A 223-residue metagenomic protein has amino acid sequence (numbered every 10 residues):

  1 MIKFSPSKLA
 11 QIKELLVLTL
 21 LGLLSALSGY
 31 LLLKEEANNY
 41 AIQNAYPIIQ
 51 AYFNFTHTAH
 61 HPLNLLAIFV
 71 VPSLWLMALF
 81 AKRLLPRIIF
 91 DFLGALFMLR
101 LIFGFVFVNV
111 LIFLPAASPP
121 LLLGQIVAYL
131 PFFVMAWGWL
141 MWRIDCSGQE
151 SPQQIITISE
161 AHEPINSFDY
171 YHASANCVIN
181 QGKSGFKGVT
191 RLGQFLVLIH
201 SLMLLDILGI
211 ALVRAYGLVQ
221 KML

Functional and structural regions predicted by a protein language model:
F4-L21, K82-L93, L122-L123, V127: Alpha-helical transmembrane segments and their helix-start/interface "positive-inside/aromatic belt" motifs in integral
L21-Y40, G209-L212: Alpha-helical transmembrane segments of multi-pass membrane proteins
K34, L99-V106, F133-W137, M141 (+1 more regions): Alpha-helical transmembrane segments of polytopic integral membrane proteins, especially the permease/helical cores
N38-H57: Perimembrane loop-to-helix junctions flanking transmembrane segments
A59-F113: Cytosolic-side membrane-entry/anchor segment at the start of a transmembrane helix
V106-Q149: Pore-domain transmembrane helices of cation channels
C146-T190: Membrane-proximal soluble regions of multi-pass membrane proteins
F168-A173, K183-L223: Pore domain of cation channels
